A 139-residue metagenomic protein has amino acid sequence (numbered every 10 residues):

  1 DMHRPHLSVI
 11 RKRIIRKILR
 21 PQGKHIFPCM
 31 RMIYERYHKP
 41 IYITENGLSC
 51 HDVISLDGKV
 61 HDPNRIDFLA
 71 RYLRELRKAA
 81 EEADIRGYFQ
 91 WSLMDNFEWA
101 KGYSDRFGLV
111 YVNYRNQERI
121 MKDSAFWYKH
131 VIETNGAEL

Functional and structural regions predicted by a protein language model:
D1-L139: Non-catalytic scaffold segments within catalytic domains of secreted glycoside hydrolases
